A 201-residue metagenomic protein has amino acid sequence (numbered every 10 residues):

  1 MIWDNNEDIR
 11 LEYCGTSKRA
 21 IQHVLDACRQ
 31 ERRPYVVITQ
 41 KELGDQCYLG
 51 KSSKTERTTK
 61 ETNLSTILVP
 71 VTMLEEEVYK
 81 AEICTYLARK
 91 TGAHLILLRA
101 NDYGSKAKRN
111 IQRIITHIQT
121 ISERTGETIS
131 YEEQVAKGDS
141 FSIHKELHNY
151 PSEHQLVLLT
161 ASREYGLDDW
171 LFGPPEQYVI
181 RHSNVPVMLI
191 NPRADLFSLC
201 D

Functional and structural regions predicted by a protein language model:
E7, R33, A93-H94, E127 (+1 more regions): Short glycine/serine/threonine/alanine-rich loop segments
E12, L68, H94-I96, S130 (+1 more regions): A structural signal for isolated positions on well-ordered beta-strands in alpha/beta enzyme cores
E12-H23, A136-H144: Charged docking surfaces used in two-component/phosphorelay signaling
I21-T66, N149-D201: Gly/Ser-rich helix-loop-strand patches that form or flank binding pockets for ribonucleotide-derived cofactors
T59-T125, R181-S183, L196-D201: Short acidic/Ser/Thr-enriched loop-to-helix initiation segments
I118-Q119, K137-P151: A short, acidic, amphipathic alpha-helical segment used as a generic capping/interface helix at domain edges
I121-F141: Active-site rim loops that border cofactor/substrate pockets in soluble metabolic enzymes
